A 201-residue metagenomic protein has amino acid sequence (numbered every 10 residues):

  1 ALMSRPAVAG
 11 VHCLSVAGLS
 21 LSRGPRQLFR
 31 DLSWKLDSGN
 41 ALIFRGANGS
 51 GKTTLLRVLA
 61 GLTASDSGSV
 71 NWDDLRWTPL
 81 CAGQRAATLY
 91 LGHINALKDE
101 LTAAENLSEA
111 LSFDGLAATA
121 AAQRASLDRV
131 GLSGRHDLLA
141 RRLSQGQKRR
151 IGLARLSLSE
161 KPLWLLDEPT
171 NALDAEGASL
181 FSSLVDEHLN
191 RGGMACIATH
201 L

Functional and structural regions predicted by a protein language model:
A60: Helix-to-loop junction immediately C-terminal to a conserved catalytic motif
S65-Q84: Conserved ABC transporter NBD signature motif
I94, D99-G115: Q-loop/switch helix immediately C-terminal to the Walker
E100, L139-G146: Conserved ABC ATPase signature
S108, A120-R135: Conserved ABC ATPase "signature" region
L153, G192: Hydrophobic anchor residue at the start of the ABC signature
W164-E168, L173: Catalytic Walker B motif of ABC-type/P-loop ATPase nucleotide-binding domains
